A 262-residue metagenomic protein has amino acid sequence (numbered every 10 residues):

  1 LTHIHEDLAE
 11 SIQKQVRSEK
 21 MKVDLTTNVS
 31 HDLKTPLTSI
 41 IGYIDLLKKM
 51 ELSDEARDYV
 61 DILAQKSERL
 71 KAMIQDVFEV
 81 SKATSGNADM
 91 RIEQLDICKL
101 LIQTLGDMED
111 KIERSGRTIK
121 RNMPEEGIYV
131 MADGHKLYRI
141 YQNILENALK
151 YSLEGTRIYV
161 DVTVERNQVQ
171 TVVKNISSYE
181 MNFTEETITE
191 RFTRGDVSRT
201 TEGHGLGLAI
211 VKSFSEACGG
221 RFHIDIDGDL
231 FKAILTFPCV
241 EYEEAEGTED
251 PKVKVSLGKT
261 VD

Functional and structural regions predicted by a protein language model:
Q65-L70: Short alpha-helical segment of the dimerization/phosphotransfer core of two-component systems
S85-M90, Y129-A132: Conserved micro-motifs of the catalytic ATP-binding
R91-G106: A conserved beta-strand-to-alpha-helix junction within the catalytic ATP-binding
R91-L95, E113, T118-I128: Conserved catalytic submotifs in the C-terminal HATPase_c
A148-L149: Short helix-loop "hinge" at the ATP-lid/N-box region of the Bergerat-fold HATPase_c
E180-T193: Short conserved segment of the HATPase_c
G219-D227: Glycine-rich ATP-binding loops of the HATPase_c
